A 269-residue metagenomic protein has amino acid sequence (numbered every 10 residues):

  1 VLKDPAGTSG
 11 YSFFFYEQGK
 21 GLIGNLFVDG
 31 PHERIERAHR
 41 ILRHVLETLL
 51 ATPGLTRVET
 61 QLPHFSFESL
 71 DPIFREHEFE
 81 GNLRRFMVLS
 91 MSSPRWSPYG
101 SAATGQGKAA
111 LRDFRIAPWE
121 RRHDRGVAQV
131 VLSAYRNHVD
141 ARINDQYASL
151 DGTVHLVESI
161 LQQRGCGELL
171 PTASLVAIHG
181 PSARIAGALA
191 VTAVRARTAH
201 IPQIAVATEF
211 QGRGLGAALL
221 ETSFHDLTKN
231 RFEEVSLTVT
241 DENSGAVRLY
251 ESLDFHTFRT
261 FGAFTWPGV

Functional and structural regions predicted by a protein language model:
V1, D145-G180: Active-site rim helix/loop that mediates acceptor-substrate recognition in acyltransferases
V1-T52, L189-A199: Conserved donor-binding loop and adjoining core beta-sheet/short helix segment in diverse acyl/aminoacyl transferases
A6-G10, P171, S182-G187, G245: Glycine-rich acetyl-CoA-binding "A-motif" of GNAT/NAT acetyltransferases
Q18-K20, P31-D113, E120, F264: Acyl-donor-binding surface of acyltransferase catalytic domains
R34-T48, V206-T208, G212-K229, V247-S252: Conserved acetyl-CoA-binding loop-helix of GNAT-fold acetyltransferases
V58-L70, T208, L237-V247, F264-V269: Conserved beta-strand-loop-alpha-helix junction that forms the acyl-donor binding cleft
H64-L83, A217, D241-R259: Conserved active-site alpha-helix within GNAT-family acetyltransferase domains
R115-R142: A short beta-loop-alpha structural element at the N-terminal edge of CoA-dependent acyl/N-acetyltransferase catalytic
